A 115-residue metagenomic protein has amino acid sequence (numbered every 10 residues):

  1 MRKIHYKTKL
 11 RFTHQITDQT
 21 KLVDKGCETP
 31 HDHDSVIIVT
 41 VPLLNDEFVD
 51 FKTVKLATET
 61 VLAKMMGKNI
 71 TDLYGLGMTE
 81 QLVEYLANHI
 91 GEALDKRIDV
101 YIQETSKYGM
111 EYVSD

Functional and structural regions predicted by a protein language model:
M1-D115: Charge-rich, low-complexity N-terminal segments
